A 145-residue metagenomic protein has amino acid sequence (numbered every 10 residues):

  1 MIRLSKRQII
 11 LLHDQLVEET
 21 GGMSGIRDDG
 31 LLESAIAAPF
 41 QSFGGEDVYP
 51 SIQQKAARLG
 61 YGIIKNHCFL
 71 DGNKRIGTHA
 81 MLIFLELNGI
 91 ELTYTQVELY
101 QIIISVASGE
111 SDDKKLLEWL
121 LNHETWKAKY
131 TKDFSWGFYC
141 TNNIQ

Functional and structural regions predicted by a protein language model:
M1-Q145: FIC/Doc superfamily catalytic core
